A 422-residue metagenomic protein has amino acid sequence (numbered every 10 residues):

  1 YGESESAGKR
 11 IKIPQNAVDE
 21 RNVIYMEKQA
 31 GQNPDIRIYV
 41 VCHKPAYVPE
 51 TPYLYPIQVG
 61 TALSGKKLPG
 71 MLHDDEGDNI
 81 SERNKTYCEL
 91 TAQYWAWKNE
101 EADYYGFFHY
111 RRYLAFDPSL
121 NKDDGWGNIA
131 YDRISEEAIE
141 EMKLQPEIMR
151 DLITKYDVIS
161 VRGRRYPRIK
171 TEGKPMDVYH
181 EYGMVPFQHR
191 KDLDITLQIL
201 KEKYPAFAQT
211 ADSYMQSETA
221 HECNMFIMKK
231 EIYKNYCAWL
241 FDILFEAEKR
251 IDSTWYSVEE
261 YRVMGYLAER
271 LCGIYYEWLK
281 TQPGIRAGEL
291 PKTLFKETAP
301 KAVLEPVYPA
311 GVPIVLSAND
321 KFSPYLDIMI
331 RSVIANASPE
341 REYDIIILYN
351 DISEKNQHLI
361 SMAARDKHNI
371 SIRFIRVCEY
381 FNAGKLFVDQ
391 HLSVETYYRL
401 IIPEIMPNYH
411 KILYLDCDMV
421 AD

Functional and structural regions predicted by a protein language model:
R21-P306: ER/Golgi luminal nucleotide-sugar-dependent glycosyltransferases, focusing on the catalytic module
R37, P313, D344: Cell-envelope/extracellular polymer assembly enzymes that use nucleotide-activated donors
E50-L54, K355-H368: Short, aromatic/basic amphipathic alpha-helical patches
P52-P56, S332-R341: Short, acidic, metal-binding catalytic loop of nucleotide-sugar glycosyltransferases
G60-Y94, R365-E404: Active-site-proximal specificity loops/subdomain of glycosyltransferases
G106-F108, K411-L415: Short aromatic-hydrophobic micro-motifs that form the base-stacking/packing surface for donor nucleotide recognition
R111-Y113, D416-V420: The conserved acidic donor/metal-binding loop of glycosyltransferases
D344-D351: Short internal beta-strands
